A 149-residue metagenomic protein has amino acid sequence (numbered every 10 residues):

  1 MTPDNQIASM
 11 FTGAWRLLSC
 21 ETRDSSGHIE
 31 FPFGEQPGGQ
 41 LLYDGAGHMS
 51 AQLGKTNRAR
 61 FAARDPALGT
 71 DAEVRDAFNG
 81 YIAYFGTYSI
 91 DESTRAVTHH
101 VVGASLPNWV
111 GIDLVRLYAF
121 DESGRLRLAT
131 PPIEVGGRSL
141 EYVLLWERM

Functional and structural regions predicted by a protein language model:
M1-A83, T87-M149: Lipid interaction determinants
